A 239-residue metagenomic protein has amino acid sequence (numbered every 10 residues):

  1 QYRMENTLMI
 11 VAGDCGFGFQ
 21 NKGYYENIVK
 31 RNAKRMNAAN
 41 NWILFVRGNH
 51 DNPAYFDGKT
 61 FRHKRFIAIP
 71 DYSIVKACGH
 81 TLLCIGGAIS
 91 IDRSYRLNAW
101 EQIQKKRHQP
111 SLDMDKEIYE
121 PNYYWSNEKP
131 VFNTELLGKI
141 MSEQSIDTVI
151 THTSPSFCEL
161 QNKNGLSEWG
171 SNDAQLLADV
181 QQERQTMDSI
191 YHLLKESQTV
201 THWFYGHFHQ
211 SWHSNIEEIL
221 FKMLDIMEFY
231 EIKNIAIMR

Functional and structural regions predicted by a protein language model:
Q1-C78, E168-G170, V180-T186, E196: Core catalytic region of metal-dependent phosphoesterases/phosphodiesterases, especially metallo-beta-lactamase-like
Y2, G138-M141, L194-K195: Structural motif
M4-N6, N40, G79, E143-I146 (+2 more regions): A general structural motif
M9-D14, W42-H50, A68-P70, I85 (+3 more regions): Active-site neighborhood of phospho(di)ester-bond hydrolases with catalytic His/Asp-centered motifs
G18-Q20, N52-F56, V75-C78, S90-S94 (+3 more regions): Short catalytic/ligand-binding loop motif for oxyanion handling, primarily in non-cytosolic enzymes, centered on
Y24-N27, G58-F61, L97-A99, K163-L166 (+1 more regions): Short, glycine/charged-enriched secondary-structure capping and boundary segments
K76-C78, S189-S197, F208-R239: Binuclear metal-dependent phosphoesterase catalytic core
H80-Q185: Active-site-proximal loop/helix segment associated with metal-binding centers of metalloenzymes
